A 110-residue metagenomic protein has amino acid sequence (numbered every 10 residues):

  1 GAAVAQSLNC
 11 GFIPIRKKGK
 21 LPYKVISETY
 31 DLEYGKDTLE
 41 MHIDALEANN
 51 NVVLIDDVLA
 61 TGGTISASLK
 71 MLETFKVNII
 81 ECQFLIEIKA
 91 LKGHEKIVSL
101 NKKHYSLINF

Functional and structural regions predicted by a protein language model:
G1-C10, L69: Short Gly/Thr/Asp-enriched flexible loops that form oxyanion-binding sites at enzyme active sites
A2-A3, K24-I26, K92-E95: Short, well-ordered secondary-structure micro-motifs
A3, L21, D37, T64-I65: Gly/Ser/Thr-rich beta-alpha loop segments that engage phosphate groups in nucleotides
C10-V52: Short, glycine/charge-rich flexible loops or terminal/linker lids adjacent to PRPP-binding catalytic cores
I15, I55, Q83-L85: Structural motif
D57, G62: Conserved G/P- and acidic residue-centered "switch" motifs that form tight phosphate/ATP-binding loops in soluble
S66-F110: PRPP-dependent phosphoribosyltransferase catalytic core
